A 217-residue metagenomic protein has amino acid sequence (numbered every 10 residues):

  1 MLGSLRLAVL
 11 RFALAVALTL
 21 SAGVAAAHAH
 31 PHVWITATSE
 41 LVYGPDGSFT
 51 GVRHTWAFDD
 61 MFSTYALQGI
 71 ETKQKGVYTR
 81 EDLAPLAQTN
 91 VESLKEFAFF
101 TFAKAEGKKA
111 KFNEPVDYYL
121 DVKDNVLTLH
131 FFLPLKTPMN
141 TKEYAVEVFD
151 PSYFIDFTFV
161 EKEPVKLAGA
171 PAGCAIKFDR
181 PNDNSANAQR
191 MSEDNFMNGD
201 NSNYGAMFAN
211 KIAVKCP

Functional and structural regions predicted by a protein language model:
M1-A8: N-terminal secretory signal peptides that target proteins for export/translocation
L10-G23: Bacterial N-terminal signal peptides
A25-A29: Boundary at the C-terminal end of the N-terminal hydrophobic targeting segment
P31-F58, F62-T64: Early extracytoplasmic/domain-onset interaction patches
M61-M139: Structured domain cores in non-transmembrane regions
E106-P217: Mature, soluble, non-transmembrane domains
